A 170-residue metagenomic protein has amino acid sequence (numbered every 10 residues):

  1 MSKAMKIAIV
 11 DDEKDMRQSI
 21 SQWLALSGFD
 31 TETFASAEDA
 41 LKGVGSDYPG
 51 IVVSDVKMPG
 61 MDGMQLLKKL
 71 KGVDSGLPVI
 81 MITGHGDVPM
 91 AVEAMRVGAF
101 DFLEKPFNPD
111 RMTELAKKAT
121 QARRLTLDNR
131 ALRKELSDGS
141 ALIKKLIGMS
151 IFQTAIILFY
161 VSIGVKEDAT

Functional and structural regions predicted by a protein language model:
S2-K6, K14-E32: Two-component/phosphorelay signaling modules centered on CheY-like receiver
A8, D47-V53: Active-site beta3 strand of CheY-like receiver
A35-S36, D62-Q65: Acidic catalytic/metal-coordinating carboxylates
M58: Receiver (REC) domain active-site loop signature in two-component systems and cognate sites in sensor histidine kinases
D87-P89, F107-A116: C-terminal output helix
R133-T170: AAA+ ATPase active-site-proximal loops
